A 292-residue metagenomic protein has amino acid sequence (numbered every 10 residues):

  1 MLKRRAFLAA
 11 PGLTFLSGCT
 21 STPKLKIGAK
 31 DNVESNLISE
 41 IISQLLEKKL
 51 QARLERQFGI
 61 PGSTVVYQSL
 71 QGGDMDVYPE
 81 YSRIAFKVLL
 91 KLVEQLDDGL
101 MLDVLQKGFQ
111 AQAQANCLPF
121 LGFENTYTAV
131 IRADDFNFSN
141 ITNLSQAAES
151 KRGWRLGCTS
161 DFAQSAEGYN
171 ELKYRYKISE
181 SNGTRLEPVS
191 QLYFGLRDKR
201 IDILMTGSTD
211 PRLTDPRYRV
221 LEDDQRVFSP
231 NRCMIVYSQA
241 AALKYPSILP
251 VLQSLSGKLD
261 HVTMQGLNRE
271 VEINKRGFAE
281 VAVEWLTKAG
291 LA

Functional and structural regions predicted by a protein language model:
A6-T20: N-terminal export signals
T22-E34, R53-F58, R152-G157: Short, well-ordered beta-strand elements
V33, Q57-Q68, S160, N182-F194: Short helix-initiation/N-cap motifs at beta->coil->alpha
L45, T64-M75, K91, N170-R175 (+1 more regions): Short helices/loops that flank or line small-molecule/ion binding pockets
K48-F58, R152-R155, K173-E187: A local structural motif
L89-L118, D198-R200, R212-R226: Ligand-binding "clamshell"
M101-L156, G257-H261: A conserved helix-loop-strand patch within extracytoplasmic ligand-binding domains of the periplasmic binding
Y127-N137, R232-Y245: A bilobed periplasmic-binding-protein/Venus flytrap-type ligand-binding module shared by bacterial periplasmic
